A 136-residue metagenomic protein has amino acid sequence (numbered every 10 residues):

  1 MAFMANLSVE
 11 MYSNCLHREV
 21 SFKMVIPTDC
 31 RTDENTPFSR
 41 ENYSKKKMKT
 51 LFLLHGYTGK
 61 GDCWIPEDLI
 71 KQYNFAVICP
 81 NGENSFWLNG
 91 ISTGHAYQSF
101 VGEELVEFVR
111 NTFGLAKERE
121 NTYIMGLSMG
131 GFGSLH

Functional and structural regions predicted by a protein language model:
M1-H136: Non-catalytic cap/lid and distal C-terminal segments of serine-dependent acyl enzymes
